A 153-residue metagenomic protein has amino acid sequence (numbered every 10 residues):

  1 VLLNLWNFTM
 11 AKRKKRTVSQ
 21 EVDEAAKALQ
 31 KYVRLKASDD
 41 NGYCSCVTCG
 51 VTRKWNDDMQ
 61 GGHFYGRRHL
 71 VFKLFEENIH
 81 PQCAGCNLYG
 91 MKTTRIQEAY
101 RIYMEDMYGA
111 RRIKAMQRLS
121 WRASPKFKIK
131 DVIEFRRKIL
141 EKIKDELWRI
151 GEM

Functional and structural regions predicted by a protein language model:
V1-Y32, A37, V51-T52, M116-M153: A boundary/linker detector
E21, V71, K92: Conserved aromatic-histidine-acidic binding/catalytic patches
S45-I79: Histidine-centered nuclease catalytic patch
V51-K54, I79-G109: Short Cys/His-centered divalent metal-binding micro-motifs
E76-C86, E105-R136: Short Fe-S-cluster ligation motifs
